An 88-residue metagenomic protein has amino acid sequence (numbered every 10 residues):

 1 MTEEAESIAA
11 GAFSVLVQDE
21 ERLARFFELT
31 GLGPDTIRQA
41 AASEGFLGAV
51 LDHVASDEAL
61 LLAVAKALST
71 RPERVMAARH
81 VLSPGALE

Functional and structural regions predicted by a protein language model:
M1-E88: Metal- and O2-centered redox machinery and metal/ROS homeostasis
